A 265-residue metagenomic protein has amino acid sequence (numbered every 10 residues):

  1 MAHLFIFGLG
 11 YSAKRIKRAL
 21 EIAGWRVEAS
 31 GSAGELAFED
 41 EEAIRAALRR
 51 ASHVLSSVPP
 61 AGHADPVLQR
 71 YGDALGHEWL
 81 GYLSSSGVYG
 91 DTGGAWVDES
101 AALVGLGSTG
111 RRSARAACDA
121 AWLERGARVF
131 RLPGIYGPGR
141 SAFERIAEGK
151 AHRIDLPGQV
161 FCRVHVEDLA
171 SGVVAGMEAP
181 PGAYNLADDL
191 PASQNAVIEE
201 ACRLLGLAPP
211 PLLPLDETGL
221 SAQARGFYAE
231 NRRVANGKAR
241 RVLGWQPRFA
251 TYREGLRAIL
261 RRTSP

Functional and structural regions predicted by a protein language model:
A13-K14: N-terminal Rossmann-fold NAD(P) dinucleotide-binding loop
G34-D73: NAD(P)H-binding glycine-rich loop region in Rossmannoid oxidoreductase-like domains and their noncatalytic homologs
R70-S108: Conserved Rossmann-fold NAD(P)-dependent oxidoreductase catalytic core, especially the SDR/UDP-sugar
L106-R131: Active-site Tyr-X1-5-Lys
A114, I135-R145, I154-M177, G182: Substrate-positioning beta->alpha
A170-A224: Mid/C-terminal beta-alpha module of Rossmann-like enzyme folds, strongest in SDR-family dehydrogenases/epimerases
E199, T218-Q246: Conserved C-terminal active-site "lid" loop/helix of NAD(P)H-dependent oxidoreductases that clamps the redox cofactor
A250-P265: Amphipathic terminal alpha-helices
